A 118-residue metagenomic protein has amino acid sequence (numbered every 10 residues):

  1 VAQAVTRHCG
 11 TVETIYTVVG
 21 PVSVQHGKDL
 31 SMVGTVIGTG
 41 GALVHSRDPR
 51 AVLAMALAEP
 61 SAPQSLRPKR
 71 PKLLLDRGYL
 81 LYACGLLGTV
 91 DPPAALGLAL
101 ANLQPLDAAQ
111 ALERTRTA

Functional and structural regions predicted by a protein language model:
V1-A118: Helical "lid/coupling" subdomains associated with nucleotide-phosphate turnover
